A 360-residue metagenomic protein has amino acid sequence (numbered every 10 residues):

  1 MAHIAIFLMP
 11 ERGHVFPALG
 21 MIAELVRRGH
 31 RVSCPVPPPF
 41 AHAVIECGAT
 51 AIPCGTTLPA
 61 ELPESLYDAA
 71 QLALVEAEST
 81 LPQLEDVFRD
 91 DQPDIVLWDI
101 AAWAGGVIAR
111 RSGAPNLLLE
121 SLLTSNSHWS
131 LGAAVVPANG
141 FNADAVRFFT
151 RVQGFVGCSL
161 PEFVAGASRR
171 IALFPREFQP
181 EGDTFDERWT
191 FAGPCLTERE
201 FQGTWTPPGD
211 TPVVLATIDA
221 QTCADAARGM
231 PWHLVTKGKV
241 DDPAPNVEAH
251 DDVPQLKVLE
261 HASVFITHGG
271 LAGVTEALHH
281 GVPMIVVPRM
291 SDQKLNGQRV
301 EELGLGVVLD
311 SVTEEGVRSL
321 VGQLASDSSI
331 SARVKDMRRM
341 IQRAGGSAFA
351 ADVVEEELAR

Functional and structural regions predicted by a protein language model:
M1-A2, P207-G209, A227, L358: Glycine-rich phosphate/diphosphate-binding loops that line cofactor/substrate pockets in enzymes
M1-R147, V235-K237, D241-R360: Glycosyltransferase specificity loop/lid
I4, P115-L117, S168-R170, V213-V214 (+1 more regions): Hydrophobic beta-strand segments of well-ordered beta-sheets in folded domains
C34, A41, G140-V213, T217-D219 (+2 more regions): A nucleotide-sugar donor-handling region in carbohydrate enzymes
V87-R89, F163, P207, A226 (+1 more regions): Structural alpha-helical scaffold elements that stabilize or flank donor/cofactor-binding regions in carbohydrate
F88, V152-Q153, A227-M230: Hydrophobic, Leu/Ile/Phe/Ala-enriched alpha-helical segments that form helix-helix packing faces
G166-A167, G229-P231, E260-H261: Short, well-ordered loop/turn elements at secondary-structure boundaries
Q221-L234: Short hydrophobic signal-anchor/transmembrane segments that target glycosyltransferases and glycosylation machinery
